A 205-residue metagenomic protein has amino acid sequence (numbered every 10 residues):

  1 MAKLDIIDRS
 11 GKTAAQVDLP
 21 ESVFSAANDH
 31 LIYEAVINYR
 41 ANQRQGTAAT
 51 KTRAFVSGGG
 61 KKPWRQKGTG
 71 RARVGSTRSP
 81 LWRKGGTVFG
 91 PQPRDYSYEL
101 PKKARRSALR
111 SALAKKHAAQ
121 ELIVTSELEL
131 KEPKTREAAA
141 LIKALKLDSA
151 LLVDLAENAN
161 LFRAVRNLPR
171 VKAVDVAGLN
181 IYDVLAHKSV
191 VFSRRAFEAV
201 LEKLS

Functional and structural regions predicted by a protein language model:
M1-Q45, G90-S205: Extended polybasic, low-complexity segments that bind anionic RNA or targeting/receptor surfaces
T47-R53: Short coil/turn segments at secondary-structure boundaries
R53-F89: Glycine/serine-rich anion-binding loops at beta->alpha junctions that coordinate negatively charged ligand groups
